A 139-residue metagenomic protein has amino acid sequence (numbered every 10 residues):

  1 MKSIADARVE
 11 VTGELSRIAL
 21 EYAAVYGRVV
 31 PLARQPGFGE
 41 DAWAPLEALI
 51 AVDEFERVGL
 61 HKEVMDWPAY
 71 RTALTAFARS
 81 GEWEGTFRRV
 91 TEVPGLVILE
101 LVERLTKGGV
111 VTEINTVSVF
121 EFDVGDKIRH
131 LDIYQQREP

Functional and structural regions predicted by a protein language model:
M1-E14, T72-P139: A beta-strand edge to alpha-helix "cap/lid" segment located at domain peripheries
M1-L49: Short, low-complexity N-terminal intrinsically disordered segments enriched in polar/charged residues
V29-A33, R57-V58, L105: Alpha-helix C-capping/helix-to-loop hinge sites
E40-P94: A solvent-exposed, acidic/Ser-Thr-rich amphipathic alpha-helical stretch
